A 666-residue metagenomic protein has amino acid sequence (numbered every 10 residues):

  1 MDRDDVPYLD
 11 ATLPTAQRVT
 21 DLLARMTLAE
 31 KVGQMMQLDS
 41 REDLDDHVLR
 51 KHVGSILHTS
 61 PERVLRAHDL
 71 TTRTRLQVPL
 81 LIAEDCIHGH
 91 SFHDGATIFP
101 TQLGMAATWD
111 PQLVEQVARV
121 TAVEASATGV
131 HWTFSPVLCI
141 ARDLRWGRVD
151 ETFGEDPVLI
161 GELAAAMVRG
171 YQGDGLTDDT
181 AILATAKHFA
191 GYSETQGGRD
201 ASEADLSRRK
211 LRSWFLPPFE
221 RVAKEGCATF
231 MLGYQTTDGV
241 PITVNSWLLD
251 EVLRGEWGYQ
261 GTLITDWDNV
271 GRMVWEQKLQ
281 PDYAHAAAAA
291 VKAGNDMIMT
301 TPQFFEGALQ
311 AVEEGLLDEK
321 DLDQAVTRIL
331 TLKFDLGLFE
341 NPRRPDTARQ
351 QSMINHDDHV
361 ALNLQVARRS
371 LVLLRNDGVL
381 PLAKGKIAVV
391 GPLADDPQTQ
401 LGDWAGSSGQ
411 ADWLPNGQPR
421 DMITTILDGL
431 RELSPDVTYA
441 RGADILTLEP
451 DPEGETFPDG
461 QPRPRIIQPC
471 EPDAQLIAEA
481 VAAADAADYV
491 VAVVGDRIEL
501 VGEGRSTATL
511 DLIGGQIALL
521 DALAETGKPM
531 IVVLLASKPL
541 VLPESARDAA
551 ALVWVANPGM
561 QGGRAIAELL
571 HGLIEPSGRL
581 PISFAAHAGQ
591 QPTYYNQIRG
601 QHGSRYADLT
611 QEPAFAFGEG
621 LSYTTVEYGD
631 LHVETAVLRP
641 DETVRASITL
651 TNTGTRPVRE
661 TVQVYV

Functional and structural regions predicted by a protein language model:
M1-V666: Glycoside hydrolase catalytic-domain context in secreted enzymes
